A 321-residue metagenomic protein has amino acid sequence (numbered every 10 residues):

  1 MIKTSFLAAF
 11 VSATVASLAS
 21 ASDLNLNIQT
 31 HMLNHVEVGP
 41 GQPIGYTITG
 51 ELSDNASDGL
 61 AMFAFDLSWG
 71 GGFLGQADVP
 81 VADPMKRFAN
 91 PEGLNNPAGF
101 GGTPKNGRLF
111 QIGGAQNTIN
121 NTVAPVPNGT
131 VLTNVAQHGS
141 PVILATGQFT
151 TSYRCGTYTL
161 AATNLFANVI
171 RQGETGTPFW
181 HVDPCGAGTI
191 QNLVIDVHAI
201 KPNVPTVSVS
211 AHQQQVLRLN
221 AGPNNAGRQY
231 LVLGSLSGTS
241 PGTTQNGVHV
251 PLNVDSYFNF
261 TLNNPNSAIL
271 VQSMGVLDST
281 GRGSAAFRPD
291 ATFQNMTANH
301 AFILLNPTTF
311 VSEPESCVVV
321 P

Functional and structural regions predicted by a protein language model:
S5-S17: Bacterial N-terminal signal peptides
L7-F10, T30, S267-I269, A285: Short, functionally important structural connectors and interaction interfaces within domains
A21-P205, Q229, R288-P321: Acidic, low-complexity intrinsically disordered segments
H198-P321: Residue-level hotspots within well-ordered secondary structure
